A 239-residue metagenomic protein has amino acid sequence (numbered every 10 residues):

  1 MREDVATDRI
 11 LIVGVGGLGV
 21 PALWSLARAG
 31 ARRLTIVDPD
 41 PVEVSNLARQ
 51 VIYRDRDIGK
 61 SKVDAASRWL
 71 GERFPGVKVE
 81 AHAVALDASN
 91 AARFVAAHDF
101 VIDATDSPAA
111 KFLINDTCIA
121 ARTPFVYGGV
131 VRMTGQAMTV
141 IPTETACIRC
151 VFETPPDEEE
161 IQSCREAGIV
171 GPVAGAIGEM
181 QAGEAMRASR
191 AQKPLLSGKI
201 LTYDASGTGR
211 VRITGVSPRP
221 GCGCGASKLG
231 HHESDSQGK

Functional and structural regions predicted by a protein language model:
M1-K239: Adenine nucleotide-associated cytosolic modules
